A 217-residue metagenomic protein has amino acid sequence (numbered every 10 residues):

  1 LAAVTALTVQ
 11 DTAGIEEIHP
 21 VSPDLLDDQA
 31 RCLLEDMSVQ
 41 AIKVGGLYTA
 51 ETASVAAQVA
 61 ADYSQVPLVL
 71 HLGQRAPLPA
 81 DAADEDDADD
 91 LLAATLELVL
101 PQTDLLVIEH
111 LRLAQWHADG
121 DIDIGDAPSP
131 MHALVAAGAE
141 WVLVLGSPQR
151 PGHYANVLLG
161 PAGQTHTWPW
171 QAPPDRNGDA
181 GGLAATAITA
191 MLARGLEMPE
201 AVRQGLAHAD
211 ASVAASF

Functional and structural regions predicted by a protein language model:
L1-D86: Conserved N-terminal subdomain of the carbohydrate kinase-like
D24, G125-P128, P199: Residues in well-ordered alpha-helical elements
I42, E109, A201: Residue-level signal for inorganic ion chemistry
V44-G45, L145, N177: Glycine- and other small-residue-rich loops at beta-strand/loop junctions that grip anionic moieties
D84-T165: Conserved phosphate/ATP/ADP-binding segment of small-molecule kinases
Q115, D175-M198, V202: Short, small-residue alpha-helix embedded
T165-D179: Short pre-catalytic strand/loop immediately N-terminal to key active-site residues, enriched for Gly-Thr
P199-F217: Charged C-terminal helix
